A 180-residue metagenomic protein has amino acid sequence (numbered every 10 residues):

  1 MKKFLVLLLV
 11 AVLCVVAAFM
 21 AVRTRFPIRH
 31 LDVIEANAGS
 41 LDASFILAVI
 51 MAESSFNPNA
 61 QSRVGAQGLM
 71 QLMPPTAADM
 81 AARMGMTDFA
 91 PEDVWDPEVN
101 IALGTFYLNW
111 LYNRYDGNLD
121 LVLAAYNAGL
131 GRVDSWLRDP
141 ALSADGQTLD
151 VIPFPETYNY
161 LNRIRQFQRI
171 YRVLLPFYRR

Functional and structural regions predicted by a protein language model:
M1-V15: N-terminal Sec-pathway targeting helices
L13-N59, R63, A81, R163 (+1 more regions): Export/targeting segments at the very N-terminus of extracytoplasmic proteins
I34-A36, P58-Q67, T87-P97, L111-N113 (+1 more regions): Second-shell loop/turn segments in exported
F45-L47, F89-E92, R114-A125, P176-R179: Surface-exposed patches in mature extracellular/periplasmic domains of secreted proteins
L47-M51, M70-P74, A78, A124 (+3 more regions): Generic alpha-helical structural context detector
S55, P74-A82, A128-R132: Glycine-rich, acidic and aromatic/proline-enriched surface loops and short helix-turn segments that act as binding
V64-M86, L103-F106: Substrate-binding/active-site groove segments that recognize and process beta-1,4-linked N-acetyl-hexosamine
L121-Y178: Catalytic and substrate-binding regions of cell-wall glycan-acting enzymes that process beta-1,4-linked
